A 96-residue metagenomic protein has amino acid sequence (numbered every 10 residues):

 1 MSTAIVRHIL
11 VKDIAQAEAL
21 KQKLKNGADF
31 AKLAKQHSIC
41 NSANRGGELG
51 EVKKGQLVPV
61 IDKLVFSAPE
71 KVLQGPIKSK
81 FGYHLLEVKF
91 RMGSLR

Functional and structural regions predicted by a protein language model:
M1-L10, V60-R96: Proteostasis/folding factors centered on peptidyl-prolyl cis-trans isomerases
V6, A19, V52-K53, S94: Generic preference for hydrophobic/aromatic residues in regular secondary structure cores
L20-V60: Peptidyl-prolyl cis-trans isomerase
